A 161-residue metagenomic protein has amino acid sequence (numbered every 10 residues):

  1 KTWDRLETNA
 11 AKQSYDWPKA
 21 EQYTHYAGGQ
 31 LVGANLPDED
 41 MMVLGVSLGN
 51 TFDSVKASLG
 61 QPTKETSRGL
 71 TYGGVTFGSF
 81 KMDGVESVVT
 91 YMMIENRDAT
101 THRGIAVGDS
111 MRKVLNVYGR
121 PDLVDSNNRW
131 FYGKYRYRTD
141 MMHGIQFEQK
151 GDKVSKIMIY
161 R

Functional and structural regions predicted by a protein language model:
W3-V32, M42, L48-V88, E95-R97 (+1 more regions): A cross-family detector of function-defining hotspots
A34-P37: Extended alpha-helical scaffolds used as interaction platforms
